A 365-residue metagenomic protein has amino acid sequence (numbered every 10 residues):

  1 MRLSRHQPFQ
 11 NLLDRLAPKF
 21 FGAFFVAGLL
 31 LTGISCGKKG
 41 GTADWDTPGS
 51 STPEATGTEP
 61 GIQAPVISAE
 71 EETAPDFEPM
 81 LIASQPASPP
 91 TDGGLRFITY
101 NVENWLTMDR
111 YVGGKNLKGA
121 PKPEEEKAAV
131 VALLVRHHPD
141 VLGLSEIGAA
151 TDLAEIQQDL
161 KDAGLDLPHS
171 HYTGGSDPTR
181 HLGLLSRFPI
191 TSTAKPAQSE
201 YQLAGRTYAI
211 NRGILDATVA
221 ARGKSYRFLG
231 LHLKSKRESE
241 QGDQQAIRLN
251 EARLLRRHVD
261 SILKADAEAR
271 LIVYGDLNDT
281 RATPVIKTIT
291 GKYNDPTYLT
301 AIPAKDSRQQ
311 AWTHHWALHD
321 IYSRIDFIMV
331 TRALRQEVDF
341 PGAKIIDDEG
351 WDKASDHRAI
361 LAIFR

Functional and structural regions predicted by a protein language model:
L3-G22: Bacterial N-terminal signal peptides that target proteins for export
T32-S35: C-terminal motif of bacterial Sec signal peptides marking the signal peptidase cleavage site
G37-D162, G174-D177: N-terminal, active-site-proximal structural segment of metallo-dependent hydrolase catalytic domains
K38, D44-S50, E54, E59-I62 (+4 more regions): Metal-dependent phosphoester-hydrolase catalytic domains
Q85-A87, K115-P121, L133, H138-E146 (+6 more regions): Second-shell loop/turn segments in exported
F97-V102, L133-L153, F228, L255-V285 (+3 more regions): Active-site beta-strand/loop signature of hydrolases that rely on acidic residues for catalysis
I147-R227, L231-L233: Structured beta-strand-rich core segments of catalytic domains in phosphoester-bond hydrolases
A221-A252, R257: Metal-dependent phosphoester/phosphodiester hydrolase catalytic core
